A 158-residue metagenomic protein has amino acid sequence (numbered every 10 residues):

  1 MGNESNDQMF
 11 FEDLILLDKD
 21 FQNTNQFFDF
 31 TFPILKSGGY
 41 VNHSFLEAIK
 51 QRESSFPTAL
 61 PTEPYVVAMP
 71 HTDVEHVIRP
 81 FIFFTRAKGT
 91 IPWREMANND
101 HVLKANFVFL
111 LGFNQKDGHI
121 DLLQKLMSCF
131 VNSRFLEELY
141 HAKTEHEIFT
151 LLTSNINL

Functional and structural regions predicted by a protein language model:
M1-L158: Cytosolic covalent-transfer regions centered on His/Cys nucleophiles that carry phosphoryl or persulfide groups
